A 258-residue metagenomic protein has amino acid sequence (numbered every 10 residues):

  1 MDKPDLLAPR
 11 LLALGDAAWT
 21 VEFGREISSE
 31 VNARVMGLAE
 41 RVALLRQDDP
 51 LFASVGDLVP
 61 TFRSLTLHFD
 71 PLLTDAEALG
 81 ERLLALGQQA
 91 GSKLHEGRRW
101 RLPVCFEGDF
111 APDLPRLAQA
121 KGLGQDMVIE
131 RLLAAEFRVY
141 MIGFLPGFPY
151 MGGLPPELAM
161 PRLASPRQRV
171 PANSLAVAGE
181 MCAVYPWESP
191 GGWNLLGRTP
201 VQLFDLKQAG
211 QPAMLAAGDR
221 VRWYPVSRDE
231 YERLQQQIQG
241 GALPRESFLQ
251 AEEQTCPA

Functional and structural regions predicted by a protein language model:
D2-A258: Glycine-rich active-site loops that engage anionic ligands at enzyme catalytic sites
